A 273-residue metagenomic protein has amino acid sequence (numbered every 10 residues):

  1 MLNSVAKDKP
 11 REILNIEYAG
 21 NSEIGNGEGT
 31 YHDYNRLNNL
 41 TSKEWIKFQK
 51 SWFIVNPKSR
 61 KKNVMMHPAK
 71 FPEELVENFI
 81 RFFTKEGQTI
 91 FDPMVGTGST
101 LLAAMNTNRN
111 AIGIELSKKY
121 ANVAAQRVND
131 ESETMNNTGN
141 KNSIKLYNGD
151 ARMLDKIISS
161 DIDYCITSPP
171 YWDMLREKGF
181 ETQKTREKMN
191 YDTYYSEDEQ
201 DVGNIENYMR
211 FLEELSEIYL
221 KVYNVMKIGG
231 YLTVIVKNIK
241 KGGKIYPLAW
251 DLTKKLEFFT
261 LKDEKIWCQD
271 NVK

Functional and structural regions predicted by a protein language model:
M1-K273: Class I S-adenosyl-L-methionine-dependent methyltransferase catalytic core
